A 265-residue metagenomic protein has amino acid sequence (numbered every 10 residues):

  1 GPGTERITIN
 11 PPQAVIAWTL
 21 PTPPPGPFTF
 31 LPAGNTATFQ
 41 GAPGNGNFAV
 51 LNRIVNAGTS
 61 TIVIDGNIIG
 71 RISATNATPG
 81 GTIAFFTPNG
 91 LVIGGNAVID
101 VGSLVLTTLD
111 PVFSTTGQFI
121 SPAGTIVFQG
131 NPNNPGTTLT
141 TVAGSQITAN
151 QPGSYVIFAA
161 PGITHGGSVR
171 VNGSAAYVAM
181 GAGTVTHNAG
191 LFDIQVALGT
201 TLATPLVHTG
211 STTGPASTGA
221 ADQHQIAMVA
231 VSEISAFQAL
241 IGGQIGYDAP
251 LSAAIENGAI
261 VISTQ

Functional and structural regions predicted by a protein language model:
G1-Q265: Extracellular and secretory-pathway beta-repeat/beta-biased strand scaffolds
